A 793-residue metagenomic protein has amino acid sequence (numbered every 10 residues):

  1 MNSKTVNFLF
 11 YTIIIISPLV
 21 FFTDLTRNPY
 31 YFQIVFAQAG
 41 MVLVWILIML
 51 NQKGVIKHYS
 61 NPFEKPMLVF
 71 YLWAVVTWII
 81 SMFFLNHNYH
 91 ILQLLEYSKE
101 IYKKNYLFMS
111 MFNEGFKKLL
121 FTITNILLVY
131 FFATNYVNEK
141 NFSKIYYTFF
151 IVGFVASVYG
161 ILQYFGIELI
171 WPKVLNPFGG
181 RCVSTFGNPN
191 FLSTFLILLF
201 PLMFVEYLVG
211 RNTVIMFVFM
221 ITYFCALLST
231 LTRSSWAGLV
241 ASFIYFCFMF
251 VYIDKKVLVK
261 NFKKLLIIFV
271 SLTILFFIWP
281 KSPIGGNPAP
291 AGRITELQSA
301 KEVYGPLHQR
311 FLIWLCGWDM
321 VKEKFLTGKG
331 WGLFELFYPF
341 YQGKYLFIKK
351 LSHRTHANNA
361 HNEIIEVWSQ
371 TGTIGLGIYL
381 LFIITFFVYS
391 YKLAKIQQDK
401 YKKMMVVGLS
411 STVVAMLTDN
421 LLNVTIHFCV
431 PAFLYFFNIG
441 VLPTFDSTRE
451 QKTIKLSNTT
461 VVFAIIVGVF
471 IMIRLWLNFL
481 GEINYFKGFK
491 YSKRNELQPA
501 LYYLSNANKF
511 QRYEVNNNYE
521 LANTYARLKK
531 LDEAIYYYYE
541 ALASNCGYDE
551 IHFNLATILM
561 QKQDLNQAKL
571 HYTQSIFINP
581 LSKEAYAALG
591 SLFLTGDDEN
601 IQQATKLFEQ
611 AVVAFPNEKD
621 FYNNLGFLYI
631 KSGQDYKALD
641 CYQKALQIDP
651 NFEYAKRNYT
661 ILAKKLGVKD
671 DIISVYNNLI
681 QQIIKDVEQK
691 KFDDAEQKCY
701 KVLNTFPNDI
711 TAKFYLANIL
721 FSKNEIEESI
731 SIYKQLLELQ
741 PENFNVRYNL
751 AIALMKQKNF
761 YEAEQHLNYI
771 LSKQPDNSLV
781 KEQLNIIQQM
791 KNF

Functional and structural regions predicted by a protein language model:
M1-K118, T124-I151, E206-F217, C247-F269 (+9 more regions): Transmembrane signal-anchor hairpin modules in multi-pass inner-membrane enzymes, especially those that act on
I14, P18, G40-I46, G238-C247 (+3 more regions): Transmembrane alpha-helices of multi-pass inner-membrane enzymes
N86-S110, Q163, E168-F186, I284-H308 (+2 more regions): Interfacial juxtamembrane loops and adjacent helix segments that form the catalytic/substrate-binding surfaces
V158, Y164-I167, L227-T230, S235 (+6 more regions): A membrane-periplasm/extracellular boundary helix in multi-pass inner-membrane enzymes that assemble envelope glycans
G481-E482, V515-N516, D549-E550, K583-E584 (+7 more regions): Helix-start (N-cap) detector for alpha-helical repeat units in TPR-like alpha-solenoids, especially tetratricopeptide
K493, R527, Q561, T595-D597 (+6 more regions): Register position in tetratricopeptide repeats
